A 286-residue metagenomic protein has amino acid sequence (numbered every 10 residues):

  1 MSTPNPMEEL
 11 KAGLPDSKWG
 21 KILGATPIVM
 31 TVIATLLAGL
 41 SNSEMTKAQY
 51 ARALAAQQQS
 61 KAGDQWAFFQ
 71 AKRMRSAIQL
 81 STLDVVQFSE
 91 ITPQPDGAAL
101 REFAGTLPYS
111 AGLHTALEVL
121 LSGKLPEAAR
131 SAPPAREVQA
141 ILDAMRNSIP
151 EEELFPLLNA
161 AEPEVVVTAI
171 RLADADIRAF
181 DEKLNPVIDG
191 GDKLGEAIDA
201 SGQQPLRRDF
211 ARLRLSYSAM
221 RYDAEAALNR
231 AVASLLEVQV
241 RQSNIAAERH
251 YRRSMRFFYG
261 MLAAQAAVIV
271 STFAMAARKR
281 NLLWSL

Functional and structural regions predicted by a protein language model:
M1-I28: N-terminal positive-inside, membrane-proximal cytosolic segments immediately preceding the first
L14-I22, R252-L286: Juxtamembrane interface at the cytosolic side of transmembrane helices
A25-G39, A266-I269: Hydrophobic alpha-helical transmembrane segments of multipass integral membrane proteins
I33-Q59: Transmembrane signal-anchor/signal-peptide helices with a preference for the extracytoplasmic
Q58, K72-R75, A246-F257, R278-K279: Membrane-interface junctions
Q59-V86: Short extracytoplasmic
E90-P126, R130-L142: Extended alpha-helical coiled-coil "stalk/arm" regions that act as elongated linkers or oligomerization scaffolds
R136-M261: Membrane-proximal, non-transmembrane alpha-helical segments
